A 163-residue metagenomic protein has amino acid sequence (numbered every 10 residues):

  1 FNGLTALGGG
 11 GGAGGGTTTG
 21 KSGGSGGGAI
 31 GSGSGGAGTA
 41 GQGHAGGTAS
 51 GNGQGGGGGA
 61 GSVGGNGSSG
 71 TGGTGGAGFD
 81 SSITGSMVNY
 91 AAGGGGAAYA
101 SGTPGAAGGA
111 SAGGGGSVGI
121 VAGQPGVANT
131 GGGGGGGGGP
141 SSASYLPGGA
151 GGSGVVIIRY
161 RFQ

Functional and structural regions predicted by a protein language model:
F1-Q163: Low-complexity, glycine/proline-biased repetitive segments and flexible coils/loops
